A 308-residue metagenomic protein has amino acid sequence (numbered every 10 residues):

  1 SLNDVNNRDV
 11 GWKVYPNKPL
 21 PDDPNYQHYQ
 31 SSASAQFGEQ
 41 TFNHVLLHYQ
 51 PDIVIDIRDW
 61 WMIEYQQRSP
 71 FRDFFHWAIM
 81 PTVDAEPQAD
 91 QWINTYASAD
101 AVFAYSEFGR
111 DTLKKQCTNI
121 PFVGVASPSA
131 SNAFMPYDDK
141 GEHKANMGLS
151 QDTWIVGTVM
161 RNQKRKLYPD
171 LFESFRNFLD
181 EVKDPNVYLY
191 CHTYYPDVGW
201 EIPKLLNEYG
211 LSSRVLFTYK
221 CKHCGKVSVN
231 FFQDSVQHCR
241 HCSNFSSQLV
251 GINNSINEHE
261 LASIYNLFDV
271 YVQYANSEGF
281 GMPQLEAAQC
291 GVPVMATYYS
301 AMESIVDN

Functional and structural regions predicted by a protein language model:
G11-A101, E107-F108: Extended catalytic core of nucleotide-activated donor transferases of GT-like folds
P70, G199-S263: Nucleotide-activated donor-binding/catalytic signature segment of Leloir-type glycosyltransferases, i.e., the conserved
S98-D138, L216-Y219: Donor nucleotide-sugar binding/catalytic pocket of nucleotide-sugar-dependent glycosyltransferases
M135-L149: A short helix/loop element that forms part of the nucleotide-sugar donor recognition site in Leloir-type
L149-K166, F172-F175, L189-C191: Conserved donor-binding/catalytic core segment of Leloir-type glycosyltransferases
N276: Aromatic "clamp/platform" in nucleotide-sugar-dependent glycosyltransferases that forms part of the donor/acceptor
G281-Q284, M302: Short glycine/serine-rich donor-binding loops of glycosyltransferases
P293-A296, V306: Short hydrophobic beta-strand element within catalytic cores of glycosyltransferases and related nucleotide-activated
